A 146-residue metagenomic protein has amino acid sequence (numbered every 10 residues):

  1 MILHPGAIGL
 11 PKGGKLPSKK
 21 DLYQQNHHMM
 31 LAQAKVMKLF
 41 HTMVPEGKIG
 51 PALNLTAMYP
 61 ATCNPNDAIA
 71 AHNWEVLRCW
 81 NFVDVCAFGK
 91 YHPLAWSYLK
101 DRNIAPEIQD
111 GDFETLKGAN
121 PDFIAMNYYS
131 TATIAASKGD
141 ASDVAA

Functional and structural regions predicted by a protein language model:
M1-A146: Active-site region of glycoside hydrolase catalytic domains
